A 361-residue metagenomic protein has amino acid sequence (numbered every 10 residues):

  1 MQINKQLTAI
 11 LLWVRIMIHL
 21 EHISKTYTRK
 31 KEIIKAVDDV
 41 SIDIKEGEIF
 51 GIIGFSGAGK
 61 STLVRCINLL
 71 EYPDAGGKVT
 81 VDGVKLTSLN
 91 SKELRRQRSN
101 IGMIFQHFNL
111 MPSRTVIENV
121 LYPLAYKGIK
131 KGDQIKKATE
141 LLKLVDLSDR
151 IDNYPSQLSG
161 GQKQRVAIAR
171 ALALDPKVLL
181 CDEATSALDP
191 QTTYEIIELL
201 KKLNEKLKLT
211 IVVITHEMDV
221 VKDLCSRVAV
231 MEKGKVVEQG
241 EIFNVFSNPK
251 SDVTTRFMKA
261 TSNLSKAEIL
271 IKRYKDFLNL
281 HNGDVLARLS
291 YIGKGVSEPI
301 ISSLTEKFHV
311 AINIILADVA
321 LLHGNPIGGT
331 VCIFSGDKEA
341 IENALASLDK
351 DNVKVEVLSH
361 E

Functional and structural regions predicted by a protein language model:
G76-K85: Conserved ABC transporter NBD signature motif
V84-K85, L121, A125, G132-D149: Conserved ABC ATPase "signature" region
L86-G102, Y126, G132, V245-P249: ABC ATPase NBD coupling module
R114-L121: Short coil-to-helix segment of the ABC ATPase nucleotide-binding domain corresponding to the Q-loop/switch region
N153-S156, L174, C181: Conserved signature/switch motifs of ABC ATPase nucleotide-binding domains
V221-D223: A short, surface-exposed alpha-helical micro-motif characterized by mixed small hydrophobic and charged/polar residues
Q239-G240, N248: ABC ATPase "signature
